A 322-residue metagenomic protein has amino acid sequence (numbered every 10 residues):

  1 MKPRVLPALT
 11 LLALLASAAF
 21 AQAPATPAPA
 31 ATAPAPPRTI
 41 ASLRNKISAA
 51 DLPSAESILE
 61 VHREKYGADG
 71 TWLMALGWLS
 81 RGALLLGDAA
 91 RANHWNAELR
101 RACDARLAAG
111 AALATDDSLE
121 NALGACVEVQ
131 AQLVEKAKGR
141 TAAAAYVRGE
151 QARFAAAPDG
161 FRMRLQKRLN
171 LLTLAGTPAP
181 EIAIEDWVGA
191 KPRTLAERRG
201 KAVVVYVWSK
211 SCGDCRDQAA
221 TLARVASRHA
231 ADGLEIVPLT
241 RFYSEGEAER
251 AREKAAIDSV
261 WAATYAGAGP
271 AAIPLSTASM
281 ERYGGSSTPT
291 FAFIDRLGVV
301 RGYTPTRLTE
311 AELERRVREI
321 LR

Functional and structural regions predicted by a protein language model:
P29-A31, V61-W72, A102-E120: Flexible helix-coil transition and linker loops at the boundaries of alpha-helical arrays
P37-Y66: Alpha-helical segment of the N-proximal tetratricopeptide repeat
T39, L76, L123, V127-Q130: TPR repeat positional signature
E135-E185, A196-R199: N-proximal helix/coil linker or "cap" segments that precede and/or mark the start of modular domains
P192-R216, L222: Short active-site neighborhood of thiol/selenol oxidoreductases, capturing the structured segment around
R216-T264, A272-E281: Structural microenvironment flanking redox-active thiols in thiol-disulfide oxidoreductases
T264-R318: Thiol/disulfide oxidoreductase modules built on the thioredoxin-like
